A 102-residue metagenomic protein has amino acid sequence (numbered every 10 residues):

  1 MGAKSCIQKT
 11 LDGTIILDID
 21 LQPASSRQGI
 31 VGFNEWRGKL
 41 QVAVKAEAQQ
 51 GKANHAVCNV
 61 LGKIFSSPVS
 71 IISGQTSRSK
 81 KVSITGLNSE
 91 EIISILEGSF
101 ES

Functional and structural regions predicted by a protein language model:
M1-Q50, H55-C58, K63-T76, K81-S102: Contiguous, often N-terminal, cationic amphipathic patches that form binding interfaces
